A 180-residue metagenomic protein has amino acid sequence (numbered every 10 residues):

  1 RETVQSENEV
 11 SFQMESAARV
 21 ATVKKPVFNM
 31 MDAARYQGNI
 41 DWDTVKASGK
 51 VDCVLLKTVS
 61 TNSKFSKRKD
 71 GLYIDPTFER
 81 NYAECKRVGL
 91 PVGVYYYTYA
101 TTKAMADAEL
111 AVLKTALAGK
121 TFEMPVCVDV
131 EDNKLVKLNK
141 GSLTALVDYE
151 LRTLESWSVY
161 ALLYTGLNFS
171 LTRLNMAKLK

Functional and structural regions predicted by a protein language model:
R1-S60: Boundary/entry segment of secreted carbohydrate-active catalytic domains
A21, W42-K50, T77-L90, L113-F122: Acidic (Asp/Glu)-rich catalytic clusters
F28-D32, D52-K57, P91-Y96, M124-V130 (+2 more regions): Structural recognition of the beta-strand scaffold that forms the well-ordered cores of secreted hydrolase catalytic
M30-D41, V59-T77, T98-A108, K134-N139 (+1 more regions): Acidic-and-aromatic substrate-binding clefts and catalytic sites of carbohydrate-active enzymes
M31, V45, C85, V128 (+1 more regions): Conserved, mostly hydrophobic/aromatic
I40, T44, T77-R80, E84 (+4 more regions): Extracytoplasmic/secreted proteins, especially bacterial periplasmic and envelope-associated proteins
K86-T102: Substrate-binding cleft and catalytic face of glycoside hydrolase catalytic domains, especially the flexible beta-alpha
A111-K180: Surface-exposed substrate-engagement region within the catalytic domains of secreted or surface-exposed extracellular
